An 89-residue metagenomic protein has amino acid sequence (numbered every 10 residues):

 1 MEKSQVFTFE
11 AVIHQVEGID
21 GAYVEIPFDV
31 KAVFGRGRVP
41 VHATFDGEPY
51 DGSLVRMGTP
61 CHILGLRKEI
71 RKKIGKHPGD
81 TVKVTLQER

Functional and structural regions predicted by a protein language model:
M1-C61, P78-R89: Long, compositionally biased stretches
L64: Beta-strand/loop nucleic-acid-binding surfaces
R67-K72: Short alpha-helix capping/helix-loop boundary micro-motifs
